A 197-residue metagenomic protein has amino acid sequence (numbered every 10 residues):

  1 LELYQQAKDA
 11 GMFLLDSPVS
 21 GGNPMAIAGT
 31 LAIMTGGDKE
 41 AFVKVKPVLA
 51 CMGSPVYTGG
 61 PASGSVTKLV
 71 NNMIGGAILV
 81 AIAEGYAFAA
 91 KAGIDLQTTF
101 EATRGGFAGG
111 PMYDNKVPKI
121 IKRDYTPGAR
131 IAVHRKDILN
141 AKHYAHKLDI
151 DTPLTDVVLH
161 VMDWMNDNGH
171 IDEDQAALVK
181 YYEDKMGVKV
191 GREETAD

Functional and structural regions predicted by a protein language model:
L1-M73: Rossmann-fold dinucleotide-binding core
A10, M186-D197: Hydrophobic alpha-helical segments
K44, S63-K185: Helical "substrate-binding/catalytic lid" subdomain of Rossmann-like NAD(P)-dependent dehydrogenases/reductases
